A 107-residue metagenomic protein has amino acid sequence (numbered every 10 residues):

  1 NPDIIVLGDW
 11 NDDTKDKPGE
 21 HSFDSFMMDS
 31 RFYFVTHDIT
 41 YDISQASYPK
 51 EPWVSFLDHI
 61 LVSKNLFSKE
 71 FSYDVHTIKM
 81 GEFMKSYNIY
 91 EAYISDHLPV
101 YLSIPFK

Functional and structural regions predicted by a protein language model:
N1-I5, W10-K107: Metal-dependent phosphoester-hydrolase catalytic domains
